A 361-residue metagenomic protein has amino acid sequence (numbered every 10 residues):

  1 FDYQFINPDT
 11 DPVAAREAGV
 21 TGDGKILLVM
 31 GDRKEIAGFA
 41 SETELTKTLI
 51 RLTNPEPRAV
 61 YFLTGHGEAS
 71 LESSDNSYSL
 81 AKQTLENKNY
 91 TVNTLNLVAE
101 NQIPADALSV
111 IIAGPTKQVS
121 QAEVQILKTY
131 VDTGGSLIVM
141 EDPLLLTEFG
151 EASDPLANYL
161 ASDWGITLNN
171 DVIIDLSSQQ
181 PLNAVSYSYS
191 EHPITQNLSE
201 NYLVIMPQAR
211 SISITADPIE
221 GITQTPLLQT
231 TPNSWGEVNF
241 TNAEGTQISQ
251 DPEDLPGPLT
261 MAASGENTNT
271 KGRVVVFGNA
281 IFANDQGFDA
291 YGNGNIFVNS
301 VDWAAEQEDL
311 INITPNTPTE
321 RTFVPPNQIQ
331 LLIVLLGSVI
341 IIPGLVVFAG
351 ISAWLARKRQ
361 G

Functional and structural regions predicted by a protein language model:
F1-G361: Short, surface-exposed patches at the edges or C-terminal ends of soluble domains, predominantly
